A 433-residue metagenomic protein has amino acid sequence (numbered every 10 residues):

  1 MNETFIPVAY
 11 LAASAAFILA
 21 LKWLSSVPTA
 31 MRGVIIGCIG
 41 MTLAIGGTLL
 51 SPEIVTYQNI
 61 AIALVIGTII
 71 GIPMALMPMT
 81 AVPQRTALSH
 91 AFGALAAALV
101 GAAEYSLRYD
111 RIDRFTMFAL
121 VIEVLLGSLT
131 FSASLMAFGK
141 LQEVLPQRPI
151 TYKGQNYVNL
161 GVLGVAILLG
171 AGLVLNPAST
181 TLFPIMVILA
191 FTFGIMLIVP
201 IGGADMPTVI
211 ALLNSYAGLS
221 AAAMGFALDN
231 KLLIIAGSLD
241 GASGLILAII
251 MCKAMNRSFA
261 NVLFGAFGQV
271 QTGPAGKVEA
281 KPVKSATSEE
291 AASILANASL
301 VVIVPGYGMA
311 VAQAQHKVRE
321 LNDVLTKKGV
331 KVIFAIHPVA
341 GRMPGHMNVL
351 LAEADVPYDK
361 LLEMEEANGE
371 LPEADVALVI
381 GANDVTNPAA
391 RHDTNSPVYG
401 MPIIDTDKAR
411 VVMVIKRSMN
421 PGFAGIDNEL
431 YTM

Functional and structural regions predicted by a protein language model:
M1-S14, S51-I69, T116-F131, P177-L189: Structural signature of hydrophobic alpha-helical transmembrane segments
S14-F17, I36-T48, N59, A63-G71 (+8 more regions): Alpha-helical transmembrane segments in multi-pass membrane proteins
A15-T29, T68-T86, S134-P149, F193-M206 (+1 more regions): C-terminal ends of transmembrane helices
T29-G40, I60-A63, A81-A94, P149-L160 (+1 more regions): Cytoplasmic-side transmembrane-helix entry/capping segments in multi-pass membrane proteins
T48-A61, P73-Q84, V100-R114, K140 (+1 more regions): Transmembrane alpha-helix boundary signature
A103-I112, L175-T181, G203, T208 (+1 more regions): Transmembrane helix-loop junctions at the membrane interface of multipass transporters and ion channels
L239-A298: Membrane-interfacial segments at transmembrane helix termini in multi-pass membrane proteins
A280-M433: Structured cytosolic domains appended to multi-pass membrane proteins
